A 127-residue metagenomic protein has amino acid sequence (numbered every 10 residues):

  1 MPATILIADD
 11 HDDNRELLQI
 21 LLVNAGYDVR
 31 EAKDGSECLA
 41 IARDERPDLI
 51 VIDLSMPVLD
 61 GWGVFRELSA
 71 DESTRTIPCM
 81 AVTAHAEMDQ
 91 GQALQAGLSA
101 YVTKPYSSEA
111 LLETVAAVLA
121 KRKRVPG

Functional and structural regions predicted by a protein language model:
D9, D53: Active-site residues of response regulator receiver
E16-N24: Charged docking surfaces used in two-component/phosphorelay signaling
G26-K33, I41: Short hydrophobic/Thr-rich beta-strand motif most characteristic of the beta2 strand and flanking loop of CheY-like
E45-V51: Active-site beta3 strand of CheY-like receiver
M56: Receiver (REC) domain active-site loop signature in two-component systems and cognate sites in sensor histidine kinases
M80-V82: Hydrophobic/aromatic residues positioned on beta-strands within the core alpha/beta folds
Y106-A116: C-terminal output helix
